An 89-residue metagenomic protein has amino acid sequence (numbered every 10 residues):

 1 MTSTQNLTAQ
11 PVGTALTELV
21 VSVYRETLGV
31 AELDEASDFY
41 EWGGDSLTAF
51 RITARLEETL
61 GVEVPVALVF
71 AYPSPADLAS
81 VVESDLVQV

Functional and structural regions predicted by a protein language model:
M1-T2, P75: Flexible lysine-rich "adenylation lid" loop at the C-terminal edge of ANL adenylation domains
T2-L33, T48, I52-T53, T59 (+1 more regions): Thiotemplate assembly-line natural product biosynthesis machinery
E32, L68-A71: A structural signal for short, well-ordered beta-strand elements
S37-Y40, A67: Pre-signature/interface helix of ABC/ABC-like ATPase nucleotide-binding domains
Y40-L60, P73, D77: Phosphopantetheine-attachment site and its flanking helix in carrier
A79-V82: Short low-complexity, flexible loop/linker segments enriched in glycine and/or proline with clustered acidic
